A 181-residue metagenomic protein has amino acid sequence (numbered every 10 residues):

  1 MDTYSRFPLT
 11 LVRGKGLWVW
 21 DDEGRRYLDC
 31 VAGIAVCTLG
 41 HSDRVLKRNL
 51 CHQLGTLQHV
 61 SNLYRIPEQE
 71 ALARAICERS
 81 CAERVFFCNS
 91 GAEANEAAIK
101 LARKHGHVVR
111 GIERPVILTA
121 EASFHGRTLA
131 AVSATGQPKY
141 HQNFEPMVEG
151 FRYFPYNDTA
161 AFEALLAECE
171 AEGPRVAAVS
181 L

Functional and structural regions predicted by a protein language model:
M1-K15: Active-site-adjacent loop/helix segments that line or gate small-molecule/cofactor pockets in enzymes
G16, R84, V116, G150: Conserved beta-strand and immediately adjacent loop positions that scaffold enzyme active sites
D22-E23: Residue-level recognition of short loop/turn positions
R26-I112, L118, G126: Glycine-rich loop-to-alpha-helix module at the N-terminal edge of alpha/beta enzyme cores
R110-R114, E172-R175: Short helix-terminating capping/connector loops at secondary-structure junctions
E121-L181: PLP-dependent aminotransferase-class I/II
